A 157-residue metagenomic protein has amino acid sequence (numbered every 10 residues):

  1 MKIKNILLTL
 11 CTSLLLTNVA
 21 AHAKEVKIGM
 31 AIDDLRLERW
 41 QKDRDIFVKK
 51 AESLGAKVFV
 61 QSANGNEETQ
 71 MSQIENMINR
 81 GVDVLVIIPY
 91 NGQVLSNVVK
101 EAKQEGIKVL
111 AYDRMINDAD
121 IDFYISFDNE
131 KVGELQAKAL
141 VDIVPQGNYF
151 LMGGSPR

Functional and structural regions predicted by a protein language model:
K2-N5, H22-R157: A residue-level marker of the well-folded mature domains of exported/periplasmic proteins
T9-N18: Bacterial N-terminal signal peptides
